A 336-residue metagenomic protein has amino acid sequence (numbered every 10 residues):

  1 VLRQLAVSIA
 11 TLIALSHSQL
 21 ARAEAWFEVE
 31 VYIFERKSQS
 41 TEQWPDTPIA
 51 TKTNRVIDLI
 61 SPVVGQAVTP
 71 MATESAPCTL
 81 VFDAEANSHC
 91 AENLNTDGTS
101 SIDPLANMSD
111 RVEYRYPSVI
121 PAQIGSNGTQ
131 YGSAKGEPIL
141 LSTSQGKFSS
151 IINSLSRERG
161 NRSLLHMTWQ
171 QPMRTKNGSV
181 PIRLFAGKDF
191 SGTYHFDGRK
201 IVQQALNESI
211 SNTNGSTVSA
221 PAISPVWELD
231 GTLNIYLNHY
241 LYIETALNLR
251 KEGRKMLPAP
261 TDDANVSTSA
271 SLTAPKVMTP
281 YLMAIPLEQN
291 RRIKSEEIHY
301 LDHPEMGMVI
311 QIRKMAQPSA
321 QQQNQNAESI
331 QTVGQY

Functional and structural regions predicted by a protein language model:
L2-S8: Sec-dependent signal peptide recognition, specifically the positively charged N-region followed immediately by
Q4, F27, L155, W169 (+2 more regions): Aromatic-enriched hydrophobic runs in primary sequence
A10-T11, A21: Cleavable N-terminal signal peptides
S16-S18: N-terminal signal peptide c-region/cleavage motif recognized by signal peptidases
A23-A284: Extended, low-hydrophobicity segments enriched in charged/polar residues
P275-Y336: Long, compositionally biased interface segments
